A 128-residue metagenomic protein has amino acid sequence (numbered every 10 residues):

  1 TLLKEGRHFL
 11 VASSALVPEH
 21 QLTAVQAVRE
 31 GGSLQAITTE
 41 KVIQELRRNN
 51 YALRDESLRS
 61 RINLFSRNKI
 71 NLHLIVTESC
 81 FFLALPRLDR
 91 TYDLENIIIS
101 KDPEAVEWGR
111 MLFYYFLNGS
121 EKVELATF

Functional and structural regions predicted by a protein language model:
T1, A12-A15, S33-E40, R59-S66 (+1 more regions): Short, Lys/Arg-enriched charge-dense amphipathic segments
L2-E56: Primarily the HKD phosphodiesterase
L22, R47-N49, R87, Y92-L94 (+2 more regions): A generic "cationic amphipathic patch" detector
L22, Y51, P103-E107, M111: Generic alpha-helical secondary structure signal
V28, S100-D102, L125-A126: Short, charged/polar low-complexity linear motifs in solvent-exposed/disordered segments
E40-S79: Ligand-binding grooves and catalytic loops that recognize ribose/phosphate and carbohydrate rings, and esterified lipid
N63-V106, F113: HKD (HxKxxxxD) catalytic microenvironment of the phospholipase D
M111-F128: Cysteine/selenocysteine-centered motifs that mediate thiol-based redox chemistry or coordinate metal-sulfur cofactors
